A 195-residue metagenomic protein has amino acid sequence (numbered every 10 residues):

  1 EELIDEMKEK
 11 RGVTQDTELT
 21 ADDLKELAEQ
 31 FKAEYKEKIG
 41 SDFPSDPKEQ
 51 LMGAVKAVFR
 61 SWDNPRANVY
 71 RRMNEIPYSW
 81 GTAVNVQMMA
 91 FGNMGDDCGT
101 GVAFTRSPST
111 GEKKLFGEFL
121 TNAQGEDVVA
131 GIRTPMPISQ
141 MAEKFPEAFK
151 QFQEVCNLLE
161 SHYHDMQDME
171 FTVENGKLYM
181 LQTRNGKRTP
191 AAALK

Functional and structural regions predicted by a protein language model:
E1-K195: Nucleotide/phosphate-binding sheet-loop regions of phosphoryl- and nucleotidyl-transfer enzymes
